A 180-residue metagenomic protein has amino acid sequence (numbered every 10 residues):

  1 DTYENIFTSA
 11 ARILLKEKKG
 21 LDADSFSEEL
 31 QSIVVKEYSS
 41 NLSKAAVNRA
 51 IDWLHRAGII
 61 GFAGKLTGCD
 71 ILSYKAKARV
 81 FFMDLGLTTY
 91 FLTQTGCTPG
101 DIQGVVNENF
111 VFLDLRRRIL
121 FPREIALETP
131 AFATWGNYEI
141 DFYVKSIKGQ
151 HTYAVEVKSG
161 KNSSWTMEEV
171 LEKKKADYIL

Functional and structural regions predicted by a protein language model:
D1-I140, V144-I147: Accessory nucleic acid-recognition modules appended to NTPase machines
F81, Y153-V155, Y178-L180: Hydrophobic/aromatic beta-strand patches that form the interior of the parallel beta-sheet core in alpha/beta enzyme
D141, H151-S163: Active-site ExK catalytic segment of metal-dependent nucleases
K158-L180: Catalytic cores of nucleic-acid endonucleases
